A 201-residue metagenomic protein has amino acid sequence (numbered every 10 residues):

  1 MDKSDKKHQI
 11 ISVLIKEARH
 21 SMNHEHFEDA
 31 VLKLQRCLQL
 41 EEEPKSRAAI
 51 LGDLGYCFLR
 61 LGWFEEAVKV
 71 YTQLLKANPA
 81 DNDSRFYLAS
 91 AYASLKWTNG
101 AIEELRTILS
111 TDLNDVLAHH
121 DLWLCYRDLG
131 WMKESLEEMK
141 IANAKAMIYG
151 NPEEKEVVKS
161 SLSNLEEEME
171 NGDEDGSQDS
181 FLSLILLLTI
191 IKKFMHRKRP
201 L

Functional and structural regions predicted by a protein language model:
D5, Q39-E42, T72-K76, T107-S110 (+1 more regions): Conserved structural position within tetratricopeptide repeats
Q9-L40, A49, D53-R60: Alpha-helical segment of the N-proximal tetratricopeptide repeat
N23-H24, R60, S94, D128 (+2 more regions): Register position in tetratricopeptide repeats
E42-K45, P79, L113, M147: Short coil turns that delineate tetratricopeptide repeat
R47-I50, S84, A118, N151-P152: TPR alpha-solenoid repeat register
